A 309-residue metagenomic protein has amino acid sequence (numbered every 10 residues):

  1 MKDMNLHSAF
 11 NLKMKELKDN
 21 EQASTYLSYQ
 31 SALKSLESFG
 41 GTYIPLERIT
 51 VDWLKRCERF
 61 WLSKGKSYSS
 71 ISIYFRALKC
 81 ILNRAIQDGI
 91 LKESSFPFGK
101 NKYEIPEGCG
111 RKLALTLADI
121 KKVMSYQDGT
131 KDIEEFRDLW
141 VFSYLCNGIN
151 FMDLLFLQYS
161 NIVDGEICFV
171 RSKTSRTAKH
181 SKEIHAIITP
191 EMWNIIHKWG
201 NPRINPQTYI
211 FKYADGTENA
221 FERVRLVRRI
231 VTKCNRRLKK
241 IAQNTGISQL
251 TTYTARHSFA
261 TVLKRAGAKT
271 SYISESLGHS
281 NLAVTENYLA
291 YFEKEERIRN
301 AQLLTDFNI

Functional and structural regions predicted by a protein language model:
N11-S24, L33-R111, Y126: N-terminal core-binding DNA-recognition domain of tyrosine recombinases/integrases
N83-K92, S143-E166: Short, charged phosphate-coordinating catalytic segments
F98-G108, L113-F151, L155: Basic, Lys/Arg- and aromatic-enriched nucleic-acid-binding interface segment
A114, R171-R176, L277-Q302: Catalytic-site neighborhood detector that most strongly recognizes the C-terminal catalytic loop/helix of tyrosine
I120, T189-I247: Active-site/catalytic core of tyrosine-dependent DNA strand-transfer enzymes
F156-H197: Conserved tyrosine-mediated DNA breakage-rejoining catalytic core shared by Y-recombinases
N161-E166, I247-Q249, A268-N287: Short, polar N-cap/turn motifs at the start of nucleic acid-interacting alpha helices
T232-E275: Short, basic (Lys/Arg/His-rich) helix/loop patches that form interaction surfaces in the mid-to-C-terminal regions
